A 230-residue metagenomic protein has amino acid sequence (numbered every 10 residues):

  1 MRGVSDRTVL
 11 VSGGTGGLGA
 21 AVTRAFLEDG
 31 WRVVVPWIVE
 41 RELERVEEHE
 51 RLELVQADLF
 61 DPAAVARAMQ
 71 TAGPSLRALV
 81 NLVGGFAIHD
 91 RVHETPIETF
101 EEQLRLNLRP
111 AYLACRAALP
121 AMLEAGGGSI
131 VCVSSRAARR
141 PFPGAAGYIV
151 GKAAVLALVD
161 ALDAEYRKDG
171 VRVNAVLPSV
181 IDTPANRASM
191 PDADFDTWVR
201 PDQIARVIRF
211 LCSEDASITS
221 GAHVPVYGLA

Functional and structural regions predicted by a protein language model:
T15-G16: Conserved glycine-rich cofactor-binding loop
D90-V92, P96-E101: Substrate-binding pocket helix/loop in short-chain dehydrogenase/reductase
H93, R140-A146, K168: Active-site loop immediately N-terminal to the catalytic Tyr-X3-Lys motif of short-chain dehydrogenase/reductase
C115, G151: Active-site helix of classical SDR
P120, A164-K168: Alpha-helical segment proximal to the catalytic Tyr-Lys
S135: Residue(s) in the substrate-gating loop at a strand-loop-helix junction that position the organic substrate next
K168, A175, T183, D192-A230: C-terminal helical subdomain
